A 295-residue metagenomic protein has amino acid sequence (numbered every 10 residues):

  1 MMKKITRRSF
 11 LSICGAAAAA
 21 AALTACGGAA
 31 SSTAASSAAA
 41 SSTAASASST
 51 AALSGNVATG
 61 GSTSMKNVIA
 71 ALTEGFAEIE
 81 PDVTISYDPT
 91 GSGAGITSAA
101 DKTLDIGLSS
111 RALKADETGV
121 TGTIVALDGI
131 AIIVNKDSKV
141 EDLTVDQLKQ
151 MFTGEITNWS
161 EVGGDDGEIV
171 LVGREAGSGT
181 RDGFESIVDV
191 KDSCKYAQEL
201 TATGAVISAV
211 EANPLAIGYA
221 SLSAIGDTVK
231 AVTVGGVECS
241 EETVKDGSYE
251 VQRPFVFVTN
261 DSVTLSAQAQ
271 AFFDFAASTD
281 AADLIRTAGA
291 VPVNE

Functional and structural regions predicted by a protein language model:
K3-I5, G27-T103, G107-E295: Exported/periplasmic ABC-transporter solute-binding proteins
R7-L11: N-terminal export leaders
G15-A19: Hydrophobic helical h-region of N-terminal Sec-dependent signal peptides in bacterial secretory/periplasmic proteins
